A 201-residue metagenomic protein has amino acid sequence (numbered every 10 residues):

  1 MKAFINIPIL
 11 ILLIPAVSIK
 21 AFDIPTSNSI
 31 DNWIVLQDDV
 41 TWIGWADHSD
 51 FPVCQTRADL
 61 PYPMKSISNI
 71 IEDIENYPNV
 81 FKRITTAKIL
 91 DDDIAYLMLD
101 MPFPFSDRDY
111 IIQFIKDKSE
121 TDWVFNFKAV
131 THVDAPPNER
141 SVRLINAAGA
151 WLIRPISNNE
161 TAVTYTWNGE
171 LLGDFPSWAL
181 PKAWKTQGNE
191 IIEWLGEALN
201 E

Functional and structural regions predicted by a protein language model:
M1-N6: Positively charged n-region of N-terminal signal peptides that target proteins for export
I7-A16: Bacterial N-terminal signal peptides
A21-D92, A162, E201: Hydrophobic ligand-binding cavity/cleft-lining segments
F22-P25, I34-L36, D109-S157: Hydrophobic-ligand binding "helix-grip"
I43, D100-M101, P136-S141: Short, P/G- and charge-enriched loop/turn segments at secondary-structure junctions
L60-Y62, M101-F103, K118, T131-V133 (+1 more regions): Beta-strand elements of well-folded, non-transmembrane domains
D73-K118: Mid-length scaffold segments of soluble, non-membrane domains
P136-R143, G169-E190: A short acidic/glycine-rich loop-to-helix N-cap element
